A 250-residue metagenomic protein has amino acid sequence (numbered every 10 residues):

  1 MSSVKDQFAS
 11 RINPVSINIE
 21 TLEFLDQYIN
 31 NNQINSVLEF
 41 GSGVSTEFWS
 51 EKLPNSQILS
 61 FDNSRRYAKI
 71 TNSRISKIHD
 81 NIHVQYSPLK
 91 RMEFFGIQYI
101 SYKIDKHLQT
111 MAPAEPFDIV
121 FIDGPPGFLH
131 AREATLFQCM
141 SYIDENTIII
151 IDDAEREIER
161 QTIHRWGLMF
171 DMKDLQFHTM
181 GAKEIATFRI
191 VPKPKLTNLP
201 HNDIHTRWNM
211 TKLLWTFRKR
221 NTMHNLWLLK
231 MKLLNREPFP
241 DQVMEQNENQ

Functional and structural regions predicted by a protein language model:
M1-I29: S-adenosyl-L-methionine
I17-N18, E39, I100-S101, L129-R132: A conditional alpha-helix N-cap/helix-loop micro-motif detector
I19-K90: SAM cofactor-binding core of SAM-dependent methyltransferases, primarily the Rossmann-like beta-alpha-beta module
I34, P116-F117, N146: Local beta-strand N-terminus motif with an aromatic residue
V37, S60, F121, I150-I151: Generic enzyme active-site microenvironment
I75-A114: S-adenosyl-L-methionine
A114-D123: Short SAM/SAH-binding signature in class I
P125-E248: C-terminal substrate-binding/active-site "lid" region of AdoMet-derived donor-dependent transferases
